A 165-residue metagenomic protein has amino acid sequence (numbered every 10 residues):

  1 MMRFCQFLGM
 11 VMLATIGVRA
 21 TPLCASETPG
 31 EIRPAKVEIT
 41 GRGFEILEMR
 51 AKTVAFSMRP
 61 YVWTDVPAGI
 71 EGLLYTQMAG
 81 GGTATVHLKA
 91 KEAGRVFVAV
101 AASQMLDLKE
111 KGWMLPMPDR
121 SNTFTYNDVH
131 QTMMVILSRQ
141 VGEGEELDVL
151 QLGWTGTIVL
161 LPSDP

Functional and structural regions predicted by a protein language model:
M1-G9: Bacterial N-terminal signal peptides that target proteins for export
T15-P22: C-terminal segment of classical bacterial N-terminal signal peptides
C24-G80: Glycan-recognition and processing domains
T28-R50, L108-P165: Polybasic, proline/glycine-rich intrinsically disordered low-complexity segments
E71-H87, T132-L137: Non-catalytic, beta-strand-enriched accessory regions in extracellular/secretory proteins and membrane protein
A84-R95, L137-G144: Extracellular and analogous surface-interaction loops
A102-L108: Extended, low-complexity, turn-rich repeat/linker tracts enriched in Gly/Pro/Ser/Thr and Asp/Glu that occur
